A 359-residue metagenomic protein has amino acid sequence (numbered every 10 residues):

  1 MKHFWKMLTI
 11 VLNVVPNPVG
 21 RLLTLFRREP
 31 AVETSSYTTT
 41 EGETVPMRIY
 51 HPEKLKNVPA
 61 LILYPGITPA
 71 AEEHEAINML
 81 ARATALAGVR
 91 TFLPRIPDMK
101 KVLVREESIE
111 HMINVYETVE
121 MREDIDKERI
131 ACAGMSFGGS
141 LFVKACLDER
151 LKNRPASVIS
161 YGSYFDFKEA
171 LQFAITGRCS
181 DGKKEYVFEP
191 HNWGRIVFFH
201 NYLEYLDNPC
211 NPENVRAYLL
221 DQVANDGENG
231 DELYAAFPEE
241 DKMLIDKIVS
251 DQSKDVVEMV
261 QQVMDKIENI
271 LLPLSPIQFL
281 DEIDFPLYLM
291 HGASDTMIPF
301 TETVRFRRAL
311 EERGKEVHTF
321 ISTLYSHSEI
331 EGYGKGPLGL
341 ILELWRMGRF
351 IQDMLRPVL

Functional and structural regions predicted by a protein language model:
W5-P59: N-terminal cap/lid segment of alpha/beta-hydrolase-fold proteins
P52-A85, L93-I96: Short, surface-exposed "cap/lid" segments of acyl-processing enzymes
I77, F285, P299-A309: Short alpha-helix in the alpha/beta-hydrolase fold that links the catalytic acid
L103-K127, A131: Alpha/beta-hydrolase active-site loop
G134-F142, V158: Gly/Ala-rich beta-loop-alpha elbow adjacent to hydrolase catalytic centers
K144-E239: Alpha/beta-hydrolase-fold enzymes
Q172, L233-P273, I277, V304-R308 (+1 more regions): C-terminal catalytic histidine-bearing segment of alpha/beta-hydrolase fold enzymes
I283, L289-H291, D295: Short beta-strand/loop motif that positions the catalytic acidic residue of the alpha/beta-hydrolase fold
